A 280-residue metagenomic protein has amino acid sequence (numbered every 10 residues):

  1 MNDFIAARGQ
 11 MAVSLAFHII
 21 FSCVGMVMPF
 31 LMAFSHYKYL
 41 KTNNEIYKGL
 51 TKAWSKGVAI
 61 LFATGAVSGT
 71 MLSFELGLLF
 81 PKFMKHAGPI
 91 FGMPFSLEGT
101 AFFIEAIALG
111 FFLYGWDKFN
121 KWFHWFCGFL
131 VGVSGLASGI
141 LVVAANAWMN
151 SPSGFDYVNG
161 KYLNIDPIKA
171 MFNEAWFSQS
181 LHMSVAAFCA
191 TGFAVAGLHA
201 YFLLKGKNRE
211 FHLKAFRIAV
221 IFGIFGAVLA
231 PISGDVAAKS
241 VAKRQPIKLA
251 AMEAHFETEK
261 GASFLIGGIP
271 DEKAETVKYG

Functional and structural regions predicted by a protein language model:
M1-G280: Polytopic transmembrane helical bundles with strong interfacial aromatic enrichment
